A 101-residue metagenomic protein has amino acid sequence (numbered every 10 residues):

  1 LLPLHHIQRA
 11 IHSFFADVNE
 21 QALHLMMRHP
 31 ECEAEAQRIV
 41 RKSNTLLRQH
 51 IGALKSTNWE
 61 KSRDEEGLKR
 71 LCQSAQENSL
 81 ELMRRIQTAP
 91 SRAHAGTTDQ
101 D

Functional and structural regions predicted by a protein language model:
L1-R28: Short terminal alpha-helical segments
A10, A16, A22, A34-A36 (+4 more regions): A sequence-composition feature that detects small, non-aromatic residues
N19-T57: Amphipathic alpha-helical interaction modules
R41, T45, Q49-D101: Low-complexity intrinsically disordered segments
